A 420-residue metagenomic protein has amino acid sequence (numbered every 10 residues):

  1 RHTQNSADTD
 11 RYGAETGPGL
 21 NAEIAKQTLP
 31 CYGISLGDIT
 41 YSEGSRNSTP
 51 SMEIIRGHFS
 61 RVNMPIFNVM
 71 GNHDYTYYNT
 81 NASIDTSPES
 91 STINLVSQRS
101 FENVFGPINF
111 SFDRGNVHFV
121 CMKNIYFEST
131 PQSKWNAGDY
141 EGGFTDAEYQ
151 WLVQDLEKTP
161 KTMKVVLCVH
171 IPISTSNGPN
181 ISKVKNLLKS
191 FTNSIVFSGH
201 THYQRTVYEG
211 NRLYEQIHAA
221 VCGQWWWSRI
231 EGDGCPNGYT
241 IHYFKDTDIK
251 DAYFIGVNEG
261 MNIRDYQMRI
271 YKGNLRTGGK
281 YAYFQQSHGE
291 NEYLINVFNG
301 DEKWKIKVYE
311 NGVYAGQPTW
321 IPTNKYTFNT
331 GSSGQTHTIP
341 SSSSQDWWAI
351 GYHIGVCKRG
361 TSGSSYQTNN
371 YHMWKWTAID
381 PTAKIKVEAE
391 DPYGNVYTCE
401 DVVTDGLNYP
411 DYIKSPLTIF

Functional and structural regions predicted by a protein language model:
R1-N47, T418-I419: N-terminal active-site segment of His-dependent metallophosphoesterases
H2, G37-D38, G71-N72, H170 (+1 more regions): Active-site glycine-centered loops adjacent to acidic/histidine catalytic or metal-binding residues that shape
L36, T40, L156-T175: Short acidic, glycine-rich surface-loop motifs adjacent to enzyme active sites
G44-V153, E157-T159, N180-F197, T201-K245 (+1 more regions): Extended active-site neighborhood of metal-dependent phosphoesterases/phosphodiesterases
L213-G300, W304-V313, Y371-E400: Binuclear metal-dependent phosphoesterase catalytic core
W304-I339, S343-S344: Extended low-complexity, serine/threonine- and proline-enriched intrinsically disordered segments
T327-W376: Aromatic sugar-binding surface patches on proteins that engage polysaccharides or sugar-phosphate polymers
G394-F420: Short beta-strand elements
